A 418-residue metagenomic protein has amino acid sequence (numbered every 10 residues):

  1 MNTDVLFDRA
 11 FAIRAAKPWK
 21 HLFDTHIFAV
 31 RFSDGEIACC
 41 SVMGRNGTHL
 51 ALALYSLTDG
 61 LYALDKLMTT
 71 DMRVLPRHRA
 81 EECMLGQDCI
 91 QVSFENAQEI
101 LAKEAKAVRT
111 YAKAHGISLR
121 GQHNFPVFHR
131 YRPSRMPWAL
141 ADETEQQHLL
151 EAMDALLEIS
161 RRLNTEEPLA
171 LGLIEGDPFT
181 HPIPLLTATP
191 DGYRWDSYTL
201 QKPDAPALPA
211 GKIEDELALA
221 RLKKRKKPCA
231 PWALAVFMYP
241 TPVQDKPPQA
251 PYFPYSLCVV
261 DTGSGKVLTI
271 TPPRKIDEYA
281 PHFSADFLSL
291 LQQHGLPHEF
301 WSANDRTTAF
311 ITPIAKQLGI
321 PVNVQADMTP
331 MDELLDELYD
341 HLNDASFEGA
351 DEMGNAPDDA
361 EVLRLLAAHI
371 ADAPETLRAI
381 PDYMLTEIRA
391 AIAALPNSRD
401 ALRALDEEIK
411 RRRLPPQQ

Functional and structural regions predicted by a protein language model:
M1-Q418: Secondary-structure boundary/capping micro-motif
